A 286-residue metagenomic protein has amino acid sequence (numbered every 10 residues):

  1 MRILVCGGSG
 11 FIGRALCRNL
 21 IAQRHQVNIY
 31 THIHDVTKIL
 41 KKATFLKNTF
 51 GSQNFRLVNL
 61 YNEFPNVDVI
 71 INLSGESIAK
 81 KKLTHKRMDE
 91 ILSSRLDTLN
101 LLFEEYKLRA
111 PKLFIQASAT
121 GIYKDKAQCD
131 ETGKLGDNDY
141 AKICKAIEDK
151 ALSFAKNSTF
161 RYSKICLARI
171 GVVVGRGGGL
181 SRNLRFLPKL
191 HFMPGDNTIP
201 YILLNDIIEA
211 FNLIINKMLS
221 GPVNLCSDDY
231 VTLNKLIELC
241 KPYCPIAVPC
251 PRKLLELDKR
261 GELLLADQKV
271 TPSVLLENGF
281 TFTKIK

Functional and structural regions predicted by a protein language model:
I3-Q23: N-terminal Rossmann NAD(P)H-binding glycine-rich loop of SDR-like oxidoreductase domains
T44-D97: NAD(P)H-binding glycine-rich loop region in Rossmannoid oxidoreductase-like domains and their noncatalytic homologs
N100-N138: Conserved Rossmann-fold NAD(P)-dependent oxidoreductase catalytic core, especially the SDR/UDP-sugar
S118-A119, D149-R176: Conserved beta-loop-beta element that borders a ligand/cofactor-binding pocket
K145, R161, V173-N183, N205 (+1 more regions): Glycine/proline-rich active-site loop of Rossmann-fold NAD(P)-dependent oxidoreductases
N183-I202, D206: A conserved pocket-lining segment of Rossmann-fold NAD(P)-dependent short-chain dehydrogenase/reductase
N216, Y243-I246, G261-K286: C-terminal amphipathic/interface module of NAD(P)-dependent oxidoreductases and related NAD-binding regulators
N216-D258: Mid/C-terminal beta-alpha module of Rossmann-like enzyme folds, strongest in SDR-family dehydrogenases/epimerases
